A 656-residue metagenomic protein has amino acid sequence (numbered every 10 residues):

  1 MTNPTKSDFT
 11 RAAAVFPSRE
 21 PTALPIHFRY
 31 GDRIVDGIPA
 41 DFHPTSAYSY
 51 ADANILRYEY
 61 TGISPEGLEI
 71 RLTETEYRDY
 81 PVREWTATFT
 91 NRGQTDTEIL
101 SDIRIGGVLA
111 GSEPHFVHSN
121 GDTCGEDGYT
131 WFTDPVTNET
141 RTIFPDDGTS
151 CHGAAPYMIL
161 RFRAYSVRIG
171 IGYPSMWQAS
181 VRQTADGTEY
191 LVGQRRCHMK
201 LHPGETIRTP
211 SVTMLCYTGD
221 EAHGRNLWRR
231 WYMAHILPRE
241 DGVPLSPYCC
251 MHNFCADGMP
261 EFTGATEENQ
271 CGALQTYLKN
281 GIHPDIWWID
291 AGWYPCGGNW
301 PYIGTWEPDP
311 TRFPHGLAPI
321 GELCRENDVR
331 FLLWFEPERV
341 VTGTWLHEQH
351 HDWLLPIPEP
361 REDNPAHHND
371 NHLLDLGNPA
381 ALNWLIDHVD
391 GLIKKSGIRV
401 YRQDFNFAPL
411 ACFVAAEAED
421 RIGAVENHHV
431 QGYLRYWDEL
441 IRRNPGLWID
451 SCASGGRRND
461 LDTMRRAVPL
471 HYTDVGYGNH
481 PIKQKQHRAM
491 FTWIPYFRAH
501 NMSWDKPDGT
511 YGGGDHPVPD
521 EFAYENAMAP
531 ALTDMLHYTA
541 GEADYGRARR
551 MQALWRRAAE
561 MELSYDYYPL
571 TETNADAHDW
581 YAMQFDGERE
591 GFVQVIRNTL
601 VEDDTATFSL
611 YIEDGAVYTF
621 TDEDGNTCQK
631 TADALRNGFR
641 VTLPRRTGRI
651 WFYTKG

Functional and structural regions predicted by a protein language model:
T2-D186, G193-C197, T619, E623-K630: Polysaccharide-binding surfaces and accessory modules of carbohydrate-active proteins
P4, R29-D36, T209, K394 (+4 more regions): Active-site-proximal substrate-binding groove within the catalytic cores of carbohydrate-active enzymes
A87-F89, D309, E322-E326, A380-L461 (+3 more regions): Active-site and adjacent substrate-binding regions of carbohydrate-active enzymes
T90-T95, N280, N598-E602, E613: Short solvent-exposed strand-capping/beta-turn motif centered on an Asx-Ser/Thr pair
M199-T218, V593, R645-T654: Short Pro-Gly-centered flexible turn/kink motifs
L215-Y248: Terminal connector regions
C216, D220-E221, D257-E261, W293-N299 (+7 more regions): Flexible loop/turn segments at secondary-structure boundaries
P247-D387, S396-V400, L410-C412: Aromatic-lined carbohydrate-binding/catalytic grooves of carbohydrate-active enzymes
